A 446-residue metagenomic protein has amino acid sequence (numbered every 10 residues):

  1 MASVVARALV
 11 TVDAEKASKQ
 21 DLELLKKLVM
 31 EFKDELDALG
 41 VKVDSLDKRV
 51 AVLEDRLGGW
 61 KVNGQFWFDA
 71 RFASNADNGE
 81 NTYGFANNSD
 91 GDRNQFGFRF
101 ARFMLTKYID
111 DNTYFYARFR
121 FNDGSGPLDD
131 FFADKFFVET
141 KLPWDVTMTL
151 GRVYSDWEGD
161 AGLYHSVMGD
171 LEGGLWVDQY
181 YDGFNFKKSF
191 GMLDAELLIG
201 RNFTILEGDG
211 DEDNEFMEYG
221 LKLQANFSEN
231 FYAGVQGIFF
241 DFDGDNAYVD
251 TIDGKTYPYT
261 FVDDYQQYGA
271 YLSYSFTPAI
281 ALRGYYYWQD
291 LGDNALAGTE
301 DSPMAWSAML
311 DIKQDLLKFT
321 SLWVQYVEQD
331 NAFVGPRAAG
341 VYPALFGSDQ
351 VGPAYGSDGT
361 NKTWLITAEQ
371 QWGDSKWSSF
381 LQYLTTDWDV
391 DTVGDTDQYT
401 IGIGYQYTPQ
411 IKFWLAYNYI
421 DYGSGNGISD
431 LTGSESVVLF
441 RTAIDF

Functional and structural regions predicted by a protein language model:
A2-W67, A73-G79: N-terminal periplasmic/intermembrane-space "pro-region" immediately following the signal or transit peptide
E31, V52, R102-M104, F137-E139 (+9 more regions): Outer-membrane beta-barrel architecture
L57-A73, N88-G208, D213-A233, S273-Y274 (+2 more regions): Outer membrane beta-barrel
F68-A76, F121-S125, Y154-D156, M192 (+10 more regions): Transmembrane beta-strands of outer-membrane beta-barrel pores
T82, N87-Q95, G126-D130, L171-D178 (+8 more regions): Replace "Gram-negative outer membrane beta-barrel proteins" with "bacterial and organellar outer membrane beta-barrel
N226-T392: Detector for outer-membrane/organellar transmembrane beta-barrel domains, recognizing the amphipathic beta-strand
T400-N418, Y422-S424: C-terminal closing repeat unit and adjoining cap/tail of repeat-based domains
G433-F446: Outer-membrane beta-barrel "beta-signal"
